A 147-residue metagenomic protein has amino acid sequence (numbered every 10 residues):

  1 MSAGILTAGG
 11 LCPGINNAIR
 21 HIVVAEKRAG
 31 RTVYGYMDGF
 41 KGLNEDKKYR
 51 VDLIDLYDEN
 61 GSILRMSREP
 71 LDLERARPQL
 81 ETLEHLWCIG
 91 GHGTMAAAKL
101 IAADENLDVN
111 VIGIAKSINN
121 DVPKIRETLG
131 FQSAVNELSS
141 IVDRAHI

Functional and structural regions predicted by a protein language model:
M1-A3, A29-T32, D58-G61, E81-H85 (+2 more regions): Short coil/turn connectors at secondary-structure junctions
M1-K41: N-terminal phosphate-binding or glycine-rich loops at protein starts, especially the Walker A/P-loop of NTPases
I15-N16, E45, A97-K99, P123: Short glycine-/acidic-enriched loop or helix-start segments at secondary-structure transitions that form or flank
N17-I22, H92-V109: Short Gly/Thr/Asp-enriched flexible loops that form oxyanion-binding sites at enzyme active sites
R28-Y36, A102-T128, V135-S139: Short, acidic/small-residue loops that bind anionic groups at enzyme active sites
L43-M95, I114, I118, E127-D143: Glycine-rich oxoanion-binding loops at beta->alpha junctions
